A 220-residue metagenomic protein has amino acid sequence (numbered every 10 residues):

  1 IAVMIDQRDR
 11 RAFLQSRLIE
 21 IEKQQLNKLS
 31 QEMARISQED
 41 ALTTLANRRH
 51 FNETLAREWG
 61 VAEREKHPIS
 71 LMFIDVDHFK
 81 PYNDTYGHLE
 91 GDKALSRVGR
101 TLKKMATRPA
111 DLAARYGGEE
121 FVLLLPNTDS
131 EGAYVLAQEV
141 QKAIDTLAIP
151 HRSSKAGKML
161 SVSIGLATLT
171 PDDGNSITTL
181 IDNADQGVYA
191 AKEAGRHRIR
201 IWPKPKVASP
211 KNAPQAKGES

Functional and structural regions predicted by a protein language model:
I1, R8-L29, I36, E65: Amphipathic coiled-coil signal-transmission "stalk" helices
A34-E53, I74-G87, S96: Conserved nucleotide-binding and Mg2+-coordinating catalytic segments in signaling enzymes
A34-R35, R48-P68, G99-R108, P126: Short regulatory alpha-helical coupling segments that immediately precede and/or link into cyclic nucleotide signaling
S70, S163: Cell-envelope/extracellular polymer assembly enzymes that use nucleotide-activated donors
H88, P126, S130-Q141, A167-S220: Catalytic-core segments of nucleotide cyclases and related cyclic-nucleotide turnover enzymes
K104-A110, K142-K155, T168, V188-A190: Short catalytic/binding micro-motifs of nucleotide second-messenger systems
L112-R115: A short pre-motif secondary-structure segment
